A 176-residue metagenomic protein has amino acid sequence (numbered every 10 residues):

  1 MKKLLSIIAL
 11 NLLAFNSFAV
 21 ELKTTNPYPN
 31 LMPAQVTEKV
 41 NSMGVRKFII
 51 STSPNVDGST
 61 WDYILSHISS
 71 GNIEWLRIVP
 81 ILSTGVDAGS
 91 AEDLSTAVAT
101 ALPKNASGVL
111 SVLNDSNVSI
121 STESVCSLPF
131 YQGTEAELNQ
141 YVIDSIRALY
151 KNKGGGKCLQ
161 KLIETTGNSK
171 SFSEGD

Functional and structural regions predicted by a protein language model:
K2-I8: Sec-dependent signal peptide recognition, specifically the positively charged N-region followed immediately by
A14-S17: N-terminal signal peptide c-region/cleavage motif recognized by signal peptidases
E21-D176: Non-catalytic all-alpha helical scaffold/repeat segments
